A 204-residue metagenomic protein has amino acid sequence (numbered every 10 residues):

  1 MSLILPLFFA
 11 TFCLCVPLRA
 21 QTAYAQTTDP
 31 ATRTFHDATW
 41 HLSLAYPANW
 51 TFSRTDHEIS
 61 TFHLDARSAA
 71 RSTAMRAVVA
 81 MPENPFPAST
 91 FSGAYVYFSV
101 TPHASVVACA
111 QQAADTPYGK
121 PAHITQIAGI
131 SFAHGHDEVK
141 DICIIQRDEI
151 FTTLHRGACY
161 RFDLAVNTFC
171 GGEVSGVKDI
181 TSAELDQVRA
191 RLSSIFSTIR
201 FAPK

Functional and structural regions predicted by a protein language model:
I4-R19: Bacterial N-terminal signal peptides
P17-R19, R54, A113, R147 (+2 more regions): Extracellular/secretory pathway and lumenal proteins
T22-V79, E83, Y118-I127, S131-A133 (+1 more regions): N-terminal "mature-domain start" segment
A25-Q26, W50-T51, V166-K204: Surface-exposed amphipathic alpha-helical segments
A38, I150, Q187: Conserved aromatic-histidine-acidic binding/catalytic patches
F52-R54, T61-H63, D141-C143, F169-G172: A short local loop/turn or secondary-structure capping micro-motif enriched for an aromatic residue
V79-F91, S99-A104, A183-K204: A short, hydrophobic secondary-structure junction motif
N84-V166: Signature of long, low-cysteine stretches enriched in small and polar/charged residues
